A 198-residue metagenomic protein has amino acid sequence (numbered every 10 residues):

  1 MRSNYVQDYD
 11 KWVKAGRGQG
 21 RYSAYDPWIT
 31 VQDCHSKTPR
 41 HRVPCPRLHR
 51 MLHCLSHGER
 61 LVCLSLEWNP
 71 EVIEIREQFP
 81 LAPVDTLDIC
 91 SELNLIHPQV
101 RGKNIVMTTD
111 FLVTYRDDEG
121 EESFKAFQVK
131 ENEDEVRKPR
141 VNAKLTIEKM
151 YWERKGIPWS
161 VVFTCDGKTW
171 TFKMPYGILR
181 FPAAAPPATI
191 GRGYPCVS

Functional and structural regions predicted by a protein language model:
M1-S198: Electrostatic, structured charged patches in enzyme active sites and in nucleic-acid/phosphate-binding
